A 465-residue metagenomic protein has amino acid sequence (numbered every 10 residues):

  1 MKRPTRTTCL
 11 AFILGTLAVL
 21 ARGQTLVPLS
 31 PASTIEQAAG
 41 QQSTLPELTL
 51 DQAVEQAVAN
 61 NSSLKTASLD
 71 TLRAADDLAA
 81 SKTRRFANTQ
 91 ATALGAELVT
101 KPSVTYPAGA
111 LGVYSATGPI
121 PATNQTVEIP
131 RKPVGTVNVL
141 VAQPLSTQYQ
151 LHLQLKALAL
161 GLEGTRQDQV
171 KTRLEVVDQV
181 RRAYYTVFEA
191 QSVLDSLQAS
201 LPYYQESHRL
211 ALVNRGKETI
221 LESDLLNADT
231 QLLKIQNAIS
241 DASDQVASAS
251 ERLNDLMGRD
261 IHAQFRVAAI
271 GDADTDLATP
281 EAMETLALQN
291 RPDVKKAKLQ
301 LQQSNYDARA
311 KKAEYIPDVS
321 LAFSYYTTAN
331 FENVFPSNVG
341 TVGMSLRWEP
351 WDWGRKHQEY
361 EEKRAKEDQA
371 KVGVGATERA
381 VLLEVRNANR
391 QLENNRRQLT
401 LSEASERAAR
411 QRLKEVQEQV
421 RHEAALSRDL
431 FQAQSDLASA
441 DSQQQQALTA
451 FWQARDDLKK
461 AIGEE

Functional and structural regions predicted by a protein language model:
K2-G15, V19-L29, S33-Q42, E97-V99 (+1 more regions): Acidic, low-complexity, intrinsically disordered peripheral segments
K2-R3, L48, Q169-L286, A388-Q391 (+4 more regions): Periplasmic alpha-helical coiled-coil/stalk elements that build and connect Gram-negative outer-membrane
Q24-G95, T100-P102, P144-L145, A159 (+8 more regions): Bacterial Sec-pathway N-terminal export signals of envelope proteins
L29-S30, I35-P46, T92-L140, R266-L277 (+2 more regions): Small/polar, glycine/serine/threonine/aspartate-rich low-complexity segments that form flexible
V54-V58, A108-N124, D224-L225, D229 (+1 more regions): Amphipathic alpha-helical coiled-coil scaffold segments and their short linker/junction regions
K65-L69, K82-T83, E128-V134, L145-R173 (+8 more regions): Sec/SRP-type N-terminal targeting helices
R215-T219, V420-A424, A461: A short glycine-centered flexible hinge/capping loop motif at secondary-structure junctions
L221-S223, A424-Q446: Short terminal targeting/anchoring segments
